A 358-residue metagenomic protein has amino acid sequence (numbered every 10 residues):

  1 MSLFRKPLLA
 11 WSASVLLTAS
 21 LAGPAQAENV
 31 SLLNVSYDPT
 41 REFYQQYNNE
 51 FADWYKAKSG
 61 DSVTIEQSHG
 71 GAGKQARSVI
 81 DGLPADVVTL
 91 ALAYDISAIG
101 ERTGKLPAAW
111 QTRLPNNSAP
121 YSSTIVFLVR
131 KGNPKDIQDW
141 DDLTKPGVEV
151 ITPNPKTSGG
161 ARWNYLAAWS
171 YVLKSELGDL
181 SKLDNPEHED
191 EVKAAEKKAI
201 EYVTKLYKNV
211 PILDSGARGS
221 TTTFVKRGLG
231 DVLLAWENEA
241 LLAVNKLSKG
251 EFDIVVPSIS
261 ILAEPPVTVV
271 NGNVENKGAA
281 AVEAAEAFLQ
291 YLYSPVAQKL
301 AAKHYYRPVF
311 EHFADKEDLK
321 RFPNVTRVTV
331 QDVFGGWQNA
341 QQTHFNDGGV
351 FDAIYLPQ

Functional and structural regions predicted by a protein language model:
M1-S12: Bacterial N-terminal signal peptides that target proteins for export
A10-S20: Bacterial N-terminal signal peptides
L21-A27: Sec/Tat signal peptide C-region and signal peptidase I cleavage site
A27-S158, K316: N-terminal segment of the mature folded domain
V35-Y37, V129-K131, E149-A195, Y207-V210 (+1 more regions): Short beta-strand->loop
W110-P120, D141, V244-I261: Short beta-strand->loop
E176-P257: Ligand-binding pocket segment of bilobal, Venus flytrap-like solute-binding proteins
G272-Q358: Extracellular/periplasmic juxtamembrane helices and adjacent flexible linkers that interface with membrane partners
